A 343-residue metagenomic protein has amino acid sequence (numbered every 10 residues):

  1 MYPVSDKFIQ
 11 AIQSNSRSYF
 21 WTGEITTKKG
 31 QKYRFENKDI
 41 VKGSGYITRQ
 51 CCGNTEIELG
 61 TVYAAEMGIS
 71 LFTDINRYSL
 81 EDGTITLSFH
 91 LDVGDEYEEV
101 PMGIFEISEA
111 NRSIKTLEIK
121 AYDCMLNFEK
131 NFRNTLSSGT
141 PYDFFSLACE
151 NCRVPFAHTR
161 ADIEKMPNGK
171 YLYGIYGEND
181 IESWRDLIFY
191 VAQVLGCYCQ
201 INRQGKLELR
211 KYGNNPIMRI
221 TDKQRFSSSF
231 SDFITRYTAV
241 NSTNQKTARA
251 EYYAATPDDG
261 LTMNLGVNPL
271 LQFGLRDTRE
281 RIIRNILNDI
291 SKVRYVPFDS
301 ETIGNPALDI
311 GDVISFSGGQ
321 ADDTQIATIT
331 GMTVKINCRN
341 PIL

Functional and structural regions predicted by a protein language model:
M1-L136, Y176-E178, I188-G196, Y295 (+1 more regions): Assembly/oligomerization scaffold segments
M1-T22, K32, I119-A121, K130 (+4 more regions): Acidic, low-complexity/disordered segments
T27, V93, N202, G318 (+1 more regions): Acidic surface patches and DE-rich sequence motifs
F35-D39, E81, T140, F144 (+3 more regions): Short amphipathic alpha-helical segments
N37-V62, G260-V293: Short beta-strand/loop turn elements enriched in aromatics
A65, P101-G103, L195, R203 (+3 more regions): Residues that flank catalytic or metal-binding motifs in active/ligand-binding sites
E96-Y97, N111-S231: Charged- and aromatic-enriched interaction segments used to assemble and dock large macromolecular complexes
F156, R160-G174, G274-E301: A compositional/structural signature marking long, glycine- and acidic/polar-rich segments with frequent tryptophans
